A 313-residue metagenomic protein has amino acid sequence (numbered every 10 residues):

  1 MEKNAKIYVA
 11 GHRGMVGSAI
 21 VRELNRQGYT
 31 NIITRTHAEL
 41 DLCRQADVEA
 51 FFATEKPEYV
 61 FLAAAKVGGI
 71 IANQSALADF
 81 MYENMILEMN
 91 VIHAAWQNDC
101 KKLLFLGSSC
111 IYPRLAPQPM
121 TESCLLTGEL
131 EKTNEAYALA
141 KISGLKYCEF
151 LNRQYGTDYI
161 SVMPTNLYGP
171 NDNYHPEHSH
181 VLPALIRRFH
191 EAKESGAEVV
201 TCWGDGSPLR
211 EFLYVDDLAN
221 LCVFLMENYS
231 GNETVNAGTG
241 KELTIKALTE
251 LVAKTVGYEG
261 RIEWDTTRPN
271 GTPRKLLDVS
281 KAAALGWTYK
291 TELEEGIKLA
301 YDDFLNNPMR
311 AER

Functional and structural regions predicted by a protein language model:
K3, M89-N134: Conserved Rossmann-fold NAD(P)-dependent oxidoreductase catalytic core, especially the SDR/UDP-sugar
A10, R35, V60-K66, L103-S109 (+1 more regions): SDR active-site strand-loop-helix element
A10-M15, A19-E23, Q27, E191-R313: C-terminal substrate-binding subdomain of Rossmann-fold SDR/epimerase-dehydratase oxidoreductases
N25-A50: Adenosine-cofactor binding site in Rossmann-like domains, unifying the SAM/SAH pocket of S-adenosylmethionine-dependent
C43, S109-Y112, L167-G169, V181-L182 (+1 more regions): Conserved sequence/active-site signature of Rossmann-fold short-chain dehydrogenase/reductase
Q45-M85, A94-Q97: NAD(P)H-binding glycine-rich loop region in Rossmannoid oxidoreductase-like domains and their noncatalytic homologs
G107-S108, L145-N173, P183-I186, E194-T201: Conserved beta-loop-beta element that borders a ligand/cofactor-binding pocket
A136, A140-S143: Active-site helix of classical SDR
